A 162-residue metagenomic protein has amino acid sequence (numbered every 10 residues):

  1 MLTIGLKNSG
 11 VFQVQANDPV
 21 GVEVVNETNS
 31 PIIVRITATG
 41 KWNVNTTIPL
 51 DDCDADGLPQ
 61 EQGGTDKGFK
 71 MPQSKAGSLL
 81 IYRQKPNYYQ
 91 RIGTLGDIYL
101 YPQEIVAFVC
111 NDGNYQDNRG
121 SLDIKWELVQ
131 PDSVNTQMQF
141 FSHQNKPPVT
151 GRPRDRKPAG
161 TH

Functional and structural regions predicted by a protein language model:
M1-H162: Acidic, Ser/Thr/Pro
